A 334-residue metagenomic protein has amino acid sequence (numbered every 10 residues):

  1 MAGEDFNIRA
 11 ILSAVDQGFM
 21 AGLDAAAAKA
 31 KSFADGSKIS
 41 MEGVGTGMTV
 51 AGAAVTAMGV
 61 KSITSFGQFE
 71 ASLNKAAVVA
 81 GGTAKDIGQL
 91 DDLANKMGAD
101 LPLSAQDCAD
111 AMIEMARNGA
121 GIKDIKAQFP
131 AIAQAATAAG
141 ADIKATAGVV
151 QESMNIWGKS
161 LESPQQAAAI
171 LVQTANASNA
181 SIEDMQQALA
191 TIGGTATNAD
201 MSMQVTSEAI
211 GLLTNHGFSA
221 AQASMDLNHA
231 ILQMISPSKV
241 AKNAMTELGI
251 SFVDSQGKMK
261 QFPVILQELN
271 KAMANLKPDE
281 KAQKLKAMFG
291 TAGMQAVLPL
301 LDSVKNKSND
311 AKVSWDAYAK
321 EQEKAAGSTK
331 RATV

Functional and structural regions predicted by a protein language model:
M1-A30, S37, S62, F69 (+2 more regions): Disorder-to-helix initiation segments
N7, I11, A26, M48-A99 (+9 more regions): Small-residue helix-packing and pore-constriction motifs in hydrophobic alpha-helices
G18-M20, S219-A221, A274: Short beta-strands and strand-coil junctions in structured, solvent-facing domains, enriched
A25-G52: Membrane-penetrating hydrophobic segments
G81-T83, G121, K277, G290: Helix-capping/helix-break motifs at membrane-protein junctions, especially on the cytosolic side just before or after
V253, K260, V264-V334: Hydrophobic, often aromatic-rich secondary-structure segments at membrane interfaces
